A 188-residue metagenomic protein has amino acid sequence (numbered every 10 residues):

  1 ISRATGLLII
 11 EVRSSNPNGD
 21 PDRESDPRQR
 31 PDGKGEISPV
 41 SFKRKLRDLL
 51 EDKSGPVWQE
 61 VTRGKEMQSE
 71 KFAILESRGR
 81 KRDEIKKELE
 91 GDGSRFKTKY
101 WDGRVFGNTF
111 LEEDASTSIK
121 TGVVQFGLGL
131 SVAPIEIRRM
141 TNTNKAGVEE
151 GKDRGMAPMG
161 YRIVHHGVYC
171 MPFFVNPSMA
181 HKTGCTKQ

Functional and structural regions predicted by a protein language model:
I1-Q188: RNA-binding basic/glycine-rich loop and surface signature characteristic of RAMP-family CRISPR effectors
